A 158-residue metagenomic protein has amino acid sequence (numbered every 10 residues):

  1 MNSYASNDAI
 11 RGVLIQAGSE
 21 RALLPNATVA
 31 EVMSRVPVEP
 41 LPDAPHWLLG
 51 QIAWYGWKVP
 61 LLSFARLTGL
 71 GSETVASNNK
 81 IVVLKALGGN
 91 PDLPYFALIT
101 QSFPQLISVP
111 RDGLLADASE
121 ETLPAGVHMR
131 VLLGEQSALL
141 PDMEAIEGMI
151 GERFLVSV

Functional and structural regions predicted by a protein language model:
M1-V158: An acidic, low-aromatic, low-complexity terminal/linker signal
